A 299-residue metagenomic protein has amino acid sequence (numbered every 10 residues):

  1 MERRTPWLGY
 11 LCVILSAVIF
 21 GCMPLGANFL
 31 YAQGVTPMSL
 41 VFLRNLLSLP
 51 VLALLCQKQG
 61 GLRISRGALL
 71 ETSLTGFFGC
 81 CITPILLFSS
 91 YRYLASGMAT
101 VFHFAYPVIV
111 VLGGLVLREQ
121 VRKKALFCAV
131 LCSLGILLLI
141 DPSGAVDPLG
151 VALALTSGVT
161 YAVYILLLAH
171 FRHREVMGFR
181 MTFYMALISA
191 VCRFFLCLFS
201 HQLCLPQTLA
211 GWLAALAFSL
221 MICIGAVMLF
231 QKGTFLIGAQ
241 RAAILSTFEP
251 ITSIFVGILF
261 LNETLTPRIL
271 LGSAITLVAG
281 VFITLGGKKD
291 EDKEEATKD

Functional and structural regions predicted by a protein language model:
M1-S39, S143-H170, V191-C192, A296-D299: Glycine-/small-residue-enriched transmembrane alpha-helix faces in small-molecule transporters and effluxers
A17, L43, M98-A105, L168-A190 (+1 more regions): Helix-helix packing/entry segments at the starts of transmembrane helices
I19-P24, A53-A99, L138, S219-I237: Specific transmembrane alpha-helical segments of multi-pass solute transporters/efflux pumps, especially DMT/EamA
L25-P37, R92, L137-L149, C197-A215 (+1 more regions): Membrane-interface helix termini and inter-helical loops of multi-pass transporters
L30, L40, R44, S90 (+6 more regions): Hydrophobic/aromatic residues within transmembrane alpha-helices of multi-pass small-molecule transporters
A32-I82, P107-G113, T160-L167, T182-H201 (+2 more regions): Transmembrane alpha-helices of multi-pass small-molecule transport proteins
V51, C56-Q57, Y106-F127, I251-L270: C-terminal transmembrane-helix exit sites in multi-pass transporters
L52, V121-D141, R193, T247 (+2 more regions): Hydrophobic transmembrane alpha-helices of multi-pass small-molecule transport proteins
